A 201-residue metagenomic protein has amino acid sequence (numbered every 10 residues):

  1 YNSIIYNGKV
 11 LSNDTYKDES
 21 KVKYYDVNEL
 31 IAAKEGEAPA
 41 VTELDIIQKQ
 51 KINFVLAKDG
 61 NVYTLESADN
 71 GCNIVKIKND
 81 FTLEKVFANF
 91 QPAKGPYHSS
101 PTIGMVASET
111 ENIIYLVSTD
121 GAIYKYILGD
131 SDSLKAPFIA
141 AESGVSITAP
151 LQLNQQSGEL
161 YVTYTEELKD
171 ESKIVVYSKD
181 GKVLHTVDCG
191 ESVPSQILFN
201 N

Functional and structural regions predicted by a protein language model:
Y1-A40: Long, acidic/polar, low-complexity amphipathic helices and coiled-coil-like
Y1-N7, D45-D59, A93-E109, V145-L153 (+1 more regions): Repeated scaffold domains used in trafficking and secretory/extracellular systems, primarily beta-propellers
Y6, D18, K58, A68-N70 (+4 more regions): Short loop/turn segments that connect beta-strands within the blades of beta-propeller domains, predominantly WD40
K9-S12, N61-T64, I113-L116, E159-V162: Conserved beta-propeller blade signature
K17-D26, D69-V75, D120-I127, K169-V175: Structural motif
D26-I31, K78-T82, I127-S131, Y177-K182: Short loop/turn segments that connect beta-strands within beta-propeller blades
A33-I46, T82-P96, D132-S143, K182-D188: A short beta-strand motif characteristic of beta-propeller blades
S146-K179: C-terminal structured domain segments
